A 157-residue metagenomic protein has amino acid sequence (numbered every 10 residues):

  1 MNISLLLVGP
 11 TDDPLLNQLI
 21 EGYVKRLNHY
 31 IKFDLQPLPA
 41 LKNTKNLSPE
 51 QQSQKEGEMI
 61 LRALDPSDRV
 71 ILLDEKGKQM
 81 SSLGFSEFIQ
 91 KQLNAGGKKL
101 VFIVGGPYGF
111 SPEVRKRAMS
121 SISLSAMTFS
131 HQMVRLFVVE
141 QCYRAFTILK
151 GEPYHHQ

Functional and structural regions predicted by a protein language model:
M1-L27: N-terminal beta1-alpha1 ligand-phosphate binding loop
N2, G97-F102: Loop/turn-to-beta-strand initiation segments
L5, I71, G105, V138: Conserved RecA-like P-loop NTPase ATPase core
L6, D34-Q36: General small-molecule cofactor/ligand-binding pocket signal
T11, E75-K78, G106-Y108: Short glycine-rich anion-binding loops that position phosphate/pyrophosphate groups of nucleotides and phosphorylated
L15-N17, S81-L83, S111-V114, M133: Short glycine-/acidic-enriched loop or helix-start segments at secondary-structure transitions that form or flank
K32, P39-K98: S-adenosyl-L-methionine/SAH cofactor-binding core of RNA-modifying enzymes
P112-H156: Structured adenosyl-cofactor binding patch, chiefly the S-adenosyl-L-methionine
